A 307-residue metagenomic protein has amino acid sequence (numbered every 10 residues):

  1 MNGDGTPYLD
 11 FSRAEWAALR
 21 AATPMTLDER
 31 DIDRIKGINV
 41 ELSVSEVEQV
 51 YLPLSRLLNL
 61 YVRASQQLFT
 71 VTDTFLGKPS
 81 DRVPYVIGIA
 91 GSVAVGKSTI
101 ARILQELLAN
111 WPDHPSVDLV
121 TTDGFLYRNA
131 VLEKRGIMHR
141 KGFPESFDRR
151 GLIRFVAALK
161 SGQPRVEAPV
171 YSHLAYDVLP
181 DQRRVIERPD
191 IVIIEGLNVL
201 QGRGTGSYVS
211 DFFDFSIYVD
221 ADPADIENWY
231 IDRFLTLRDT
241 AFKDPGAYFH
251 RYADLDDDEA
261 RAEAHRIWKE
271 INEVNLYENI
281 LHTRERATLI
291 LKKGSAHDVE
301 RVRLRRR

Functional and structural regions predicted by a protein language model:
N2-T23, E29-V44, Y51, V199-R307: Conserved NTP phosphate-binding and transfer environment spanning the P-loop NTPase/kinase superfamily
K36-V50, D118-T121, F125-D177: Conserved nucleotide-sensing/catalytic segment adjacent to the nucleotide-binding pocket in NTP-handling enzymes
S43-L76: N-terminal pre-Walker A segment at the start of P-loop NTPase domains
S65-S80, P245-E259: Short mixed-charge
F69, G77, D81, R150-D211 (+1 more regions): Glycine-rich phosphate-binding loop used to anchor ATP phosphates in small-molecule kinases, encompassing both
P84: Short coil/loop residues immediately preceding or within conserved phosphate-binding loops of NTP-utilizing enzyme
I87-E106: Glycine-rich phosphate-binding P-loop
E106-D118: Post-Walker A helix-loop "phosphate-sensing" segment adjacent to the P-loop in P-loop NTPases
